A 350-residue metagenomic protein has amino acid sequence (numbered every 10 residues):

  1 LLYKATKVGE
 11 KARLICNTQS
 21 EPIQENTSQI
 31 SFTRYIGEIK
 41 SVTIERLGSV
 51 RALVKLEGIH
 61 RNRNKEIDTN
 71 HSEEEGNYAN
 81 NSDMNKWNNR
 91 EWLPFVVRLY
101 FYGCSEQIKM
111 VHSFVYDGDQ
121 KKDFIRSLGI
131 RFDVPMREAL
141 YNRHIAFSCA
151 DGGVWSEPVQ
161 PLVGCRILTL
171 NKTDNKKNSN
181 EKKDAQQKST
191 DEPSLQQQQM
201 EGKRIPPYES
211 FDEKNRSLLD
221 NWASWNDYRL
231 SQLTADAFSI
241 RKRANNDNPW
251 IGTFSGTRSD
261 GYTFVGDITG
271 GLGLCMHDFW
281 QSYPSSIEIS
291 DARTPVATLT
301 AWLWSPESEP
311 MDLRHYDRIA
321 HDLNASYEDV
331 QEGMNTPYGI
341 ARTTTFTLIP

Functional and structural regions predicted by a protein language model:
L2-P350: Beta-strand/loop-rich accessory regions of lumenal/periplasmic or secreted enzymes, predominantly carbohydrate-active
